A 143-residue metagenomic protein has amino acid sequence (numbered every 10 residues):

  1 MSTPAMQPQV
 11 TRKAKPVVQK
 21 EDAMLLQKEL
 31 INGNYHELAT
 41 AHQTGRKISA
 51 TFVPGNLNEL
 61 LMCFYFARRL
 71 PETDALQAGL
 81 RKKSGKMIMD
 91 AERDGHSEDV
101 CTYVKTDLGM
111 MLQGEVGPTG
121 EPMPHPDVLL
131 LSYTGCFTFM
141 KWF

Functional and structural regions predicted by a protein language model:
M1-F143: An N-terminal assembly and electron-transfer interface module characteristic of large anaerobic redox and radical
